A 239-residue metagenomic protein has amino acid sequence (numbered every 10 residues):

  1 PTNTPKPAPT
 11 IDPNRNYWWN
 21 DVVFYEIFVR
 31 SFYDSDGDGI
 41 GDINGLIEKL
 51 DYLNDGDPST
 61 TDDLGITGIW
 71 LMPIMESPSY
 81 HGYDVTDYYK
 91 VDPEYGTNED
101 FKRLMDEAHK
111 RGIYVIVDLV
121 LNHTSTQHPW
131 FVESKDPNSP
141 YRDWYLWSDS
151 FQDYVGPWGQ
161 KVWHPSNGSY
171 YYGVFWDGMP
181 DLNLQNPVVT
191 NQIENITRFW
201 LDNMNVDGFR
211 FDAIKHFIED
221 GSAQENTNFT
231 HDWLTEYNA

Functional and structural regions predicted by a protein language model:
P1-A239: Active-site and adjacent substrate-binding regions of carbohydrate-active enzymes
